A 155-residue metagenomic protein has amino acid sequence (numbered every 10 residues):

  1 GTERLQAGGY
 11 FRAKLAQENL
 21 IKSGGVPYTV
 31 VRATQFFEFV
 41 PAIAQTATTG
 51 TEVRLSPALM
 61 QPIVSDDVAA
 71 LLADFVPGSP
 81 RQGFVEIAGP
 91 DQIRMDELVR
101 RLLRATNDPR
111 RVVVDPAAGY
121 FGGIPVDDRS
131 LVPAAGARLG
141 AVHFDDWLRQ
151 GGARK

Functional and structural regions predicted by a protein language model:
E3-R111, D115-D128, A134: Oxidoreductase cofactor-interface core, primarily capturing Rossmann-like NAD(P)-dependent enzymes
R129, A134-K155: Amphipathic terminal alpha-helices
